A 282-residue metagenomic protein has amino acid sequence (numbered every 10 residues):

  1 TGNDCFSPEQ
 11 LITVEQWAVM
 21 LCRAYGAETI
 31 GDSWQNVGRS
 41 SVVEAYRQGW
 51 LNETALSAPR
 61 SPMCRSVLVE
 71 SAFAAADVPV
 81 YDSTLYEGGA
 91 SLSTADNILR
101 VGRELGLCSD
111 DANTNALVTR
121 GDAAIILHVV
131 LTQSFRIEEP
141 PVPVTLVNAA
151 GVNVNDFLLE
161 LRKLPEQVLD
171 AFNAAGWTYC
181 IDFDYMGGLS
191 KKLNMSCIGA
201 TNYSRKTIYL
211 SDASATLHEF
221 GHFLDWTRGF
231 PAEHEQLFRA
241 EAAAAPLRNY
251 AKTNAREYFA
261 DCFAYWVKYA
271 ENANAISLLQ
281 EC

Functional and structural regions predicted by a protein language model:
T1-P141: N-terminal propeptides
E9-L11, S57-M63, N115-V118, A149-A150 (+2 more regions): Short, exposed beta-strand "edge-strand" segments with a Pro/Gly-rich flavor and a Y/T-containing core
V42, Y46, A150-G151, A243: Intrinsic disorder/low-complexity segments
P141-N148, N155-C282: Active-site-flanking segments in enzyme catalytic domains
